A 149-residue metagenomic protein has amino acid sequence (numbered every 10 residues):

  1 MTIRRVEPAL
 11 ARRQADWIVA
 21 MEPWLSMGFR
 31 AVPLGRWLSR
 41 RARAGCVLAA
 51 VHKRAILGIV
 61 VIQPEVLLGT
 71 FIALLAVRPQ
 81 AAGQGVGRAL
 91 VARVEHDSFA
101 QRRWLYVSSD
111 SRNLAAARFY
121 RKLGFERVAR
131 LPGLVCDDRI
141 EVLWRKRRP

Functional and structural regions predicted by a protein language model:
R5-L74, R78, V91-R93, D97 (+1 more regions): Acetyl-CoA-dependent GNAT
G45, R139-L143: Short hydrophobic/aromatic beta-strand or adjacent loop that forms the aromatic wall/cage of a ligand/substrate-binding
P64, R78-Q80, Q84, S111-R112: Active-site acidic-Proline motif in GNAT/NAT acetyltransferases
V77, G83-H96, R118-K122: Conserved acetyl-CoA-binding loop-helix of GNAT-fold acetyltransferases
S98-S109: Conserved GNAT acetyl-CoA-binding A-motif
V107-A117, G133-R139: Conserved beta-strand-loop-alpha-helix junction that forms the acyl-donor binding cleft
R121-R130: Conserved acetyl-CoA-binding loop of GNAT-fold acetyltransferases
